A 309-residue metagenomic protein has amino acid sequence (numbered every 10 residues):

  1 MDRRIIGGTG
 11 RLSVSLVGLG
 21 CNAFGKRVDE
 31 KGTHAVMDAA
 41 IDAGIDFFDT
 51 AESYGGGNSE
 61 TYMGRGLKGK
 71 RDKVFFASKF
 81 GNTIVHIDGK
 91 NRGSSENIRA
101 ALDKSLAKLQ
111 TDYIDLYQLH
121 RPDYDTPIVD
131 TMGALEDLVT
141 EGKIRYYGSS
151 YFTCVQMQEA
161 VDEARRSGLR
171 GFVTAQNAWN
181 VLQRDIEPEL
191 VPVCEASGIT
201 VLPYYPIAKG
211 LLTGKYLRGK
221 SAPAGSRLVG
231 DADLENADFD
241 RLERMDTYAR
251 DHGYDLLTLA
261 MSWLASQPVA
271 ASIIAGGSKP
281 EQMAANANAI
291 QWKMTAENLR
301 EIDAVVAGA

Functional and structural regions predicted by a protein language model:
M1-F75: N-terminal binding-site loop/beta-alpha segment at the start of enzyme catalytic domains that lines or forms
T9-R11, D42, G64-D72, L106-Q110 (+2 more regions): Acidic (Asp/Glu)-rich catalytic clusters
C21-K31, I84-R99, H120, D125-T126: Active-site mouth loops of central-metabolism enzymes
A23, Y54, F80-I84, Q118-D123 (+4 more regions): Active-site-proximal loop/turn and secondary-structure-junction residues that shape catalytic pockets, frequently
G25-D29, A51-E60, D123-P127, C154-V155 (+1 more regions): Acidic-and-aromatic substrate-binding clefts and catalytic sites of carbohydrate-active enzymes
V28-A40, G93-L109, M157-D162: Short, acidic/polar
L106-T126: Active-site groove signature of glycoside hydrolases
T126-A309: Beta/alpha (TIM)-barrel catalytic core signal, keyed to glycine-rich beta->alpha loops juxtaposed to Asp/Glu that bind
